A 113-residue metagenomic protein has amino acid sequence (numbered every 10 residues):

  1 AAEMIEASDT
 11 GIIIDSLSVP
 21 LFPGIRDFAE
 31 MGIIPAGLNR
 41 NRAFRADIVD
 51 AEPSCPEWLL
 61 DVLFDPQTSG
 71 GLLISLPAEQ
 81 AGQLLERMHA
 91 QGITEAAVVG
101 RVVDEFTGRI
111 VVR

Functional and structural regions predicted by a protein language model:
A1-R113: Glycine-/charge-enriched secondary-structure boundary and capping motifs
